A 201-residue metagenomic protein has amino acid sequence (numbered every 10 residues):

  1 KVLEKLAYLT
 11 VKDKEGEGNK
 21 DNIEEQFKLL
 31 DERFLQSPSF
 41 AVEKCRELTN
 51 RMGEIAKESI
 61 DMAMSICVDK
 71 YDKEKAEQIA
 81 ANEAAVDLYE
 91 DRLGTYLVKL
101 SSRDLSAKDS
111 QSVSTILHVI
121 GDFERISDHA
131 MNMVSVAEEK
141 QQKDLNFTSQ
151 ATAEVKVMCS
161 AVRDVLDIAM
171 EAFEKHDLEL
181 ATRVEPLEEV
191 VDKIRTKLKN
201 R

Functional and structural regions predicted by a protein language model:
K1-R201: Cytosolic, long alpha-helical scaffolding segments
